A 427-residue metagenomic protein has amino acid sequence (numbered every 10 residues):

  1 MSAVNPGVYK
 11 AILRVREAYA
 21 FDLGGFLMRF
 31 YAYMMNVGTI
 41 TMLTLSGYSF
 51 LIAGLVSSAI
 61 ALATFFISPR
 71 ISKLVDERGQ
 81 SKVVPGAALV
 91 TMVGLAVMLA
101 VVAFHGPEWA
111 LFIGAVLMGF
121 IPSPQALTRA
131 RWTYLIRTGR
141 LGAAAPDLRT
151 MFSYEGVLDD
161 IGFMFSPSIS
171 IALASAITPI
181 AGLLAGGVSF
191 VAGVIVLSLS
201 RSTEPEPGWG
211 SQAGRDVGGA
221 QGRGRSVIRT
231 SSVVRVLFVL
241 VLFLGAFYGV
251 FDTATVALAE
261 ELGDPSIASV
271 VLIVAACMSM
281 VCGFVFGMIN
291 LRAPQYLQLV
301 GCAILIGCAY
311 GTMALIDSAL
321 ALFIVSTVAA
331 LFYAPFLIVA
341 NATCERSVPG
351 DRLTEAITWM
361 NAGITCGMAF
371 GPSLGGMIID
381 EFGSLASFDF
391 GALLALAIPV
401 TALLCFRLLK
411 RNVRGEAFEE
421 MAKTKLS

Functional and structural regions predicted by a protein language model:
A3-F65, G224, I228-L272: Helix-loop boundary and gating motifs at the non-cytosolic
F26, P107-Q125, L242, L322-P335: Hydrophobic core of transmembrane alpha-helices in multi-pass small-molecule transporters, especially MFS/SLC-type
F50-L51, G139-E155, P265-S266, G350-M360: Loop-to-transmembrane helix entry/capping segments in MFS-fold secondary transporters and related SLC/MFSD carriers
F66-Q80, A174, C282-Q295, I379: Helix-to-loop junctions at the C-terminal end of transmembrane segments in multipass secondary transporters
L89-G106, L305-D317: C-terminal ends and interior cores of transmembrane alpha-helices in multi-pass membrane transporters/permeases
P107, S175-V188, M377-L396: A membrane-interface helix-boundary motif in multi-pass transporters
P122-R140, T255, P335-V348: Intracellular juxtamembrane helix-capping segments at the cytosolic ends of symmetry-related transmembrane helices
Y296-A340: C-terminal transmembrane helical hairpin of 12-TM major facilitator-type secondary transporters
